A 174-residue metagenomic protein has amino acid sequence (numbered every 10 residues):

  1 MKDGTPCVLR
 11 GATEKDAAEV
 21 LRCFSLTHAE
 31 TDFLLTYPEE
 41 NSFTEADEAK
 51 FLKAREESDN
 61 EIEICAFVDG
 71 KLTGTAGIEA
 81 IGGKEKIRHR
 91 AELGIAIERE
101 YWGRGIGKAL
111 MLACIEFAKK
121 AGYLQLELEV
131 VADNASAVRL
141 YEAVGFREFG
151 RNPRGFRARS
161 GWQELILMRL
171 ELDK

Functional and structural regions predicted by a protein language model:
M1-D3, W162-K174: Terminal substrate-recognition subdomain of acyl/acetyltransferases
C7-R22: A short beta-loop-alpha structural element at the N-terminal edge of CoA-dependent acyl/N-acetyltransferase catalytic
D16, G105-G107: Conserved G/P- and acidic residue-centered "switch" motifs that form tight phosphate/ATP-binding loops in soluble
R22-E39, R55: Helix-loop element at the rim of GNAT/NAT acetyltransferase active sites that forms part of the acceptor-substrate
N41-E100, M111-L112, E171-D173: Acetyl-CoA-dependent GNAT
G107, M111, N134-A137, R154-R159: Short glycine/proline-centered loop/turn elements that form peptide/ligand docking sites
M111, A118-E129: Conserved GNAT acetyl-CoA-binding A-motif
Q125-V130, E142, R147-Q163: Conserved catalytic-core motifs of GNAT/GCN5-like acyltransferases
